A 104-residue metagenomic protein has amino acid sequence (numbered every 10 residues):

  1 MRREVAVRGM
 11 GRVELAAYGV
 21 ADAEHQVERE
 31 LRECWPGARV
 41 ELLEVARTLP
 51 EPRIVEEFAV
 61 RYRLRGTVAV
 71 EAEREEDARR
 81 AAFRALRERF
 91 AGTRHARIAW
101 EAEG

Functional and structural regions predicted by a protein language model:
M1-R61, R65-T67, E71-G104: Long, contiguous binding/interaction regions
